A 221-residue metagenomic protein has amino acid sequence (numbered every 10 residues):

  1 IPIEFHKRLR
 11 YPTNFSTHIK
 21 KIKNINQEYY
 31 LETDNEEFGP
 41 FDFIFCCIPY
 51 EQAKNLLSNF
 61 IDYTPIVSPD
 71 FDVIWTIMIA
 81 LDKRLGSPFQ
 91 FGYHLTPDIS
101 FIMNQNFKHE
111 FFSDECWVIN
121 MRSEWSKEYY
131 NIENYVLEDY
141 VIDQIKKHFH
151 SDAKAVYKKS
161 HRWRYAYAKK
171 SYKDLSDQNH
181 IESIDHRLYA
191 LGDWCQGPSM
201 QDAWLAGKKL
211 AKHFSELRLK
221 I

Functional and structural regions predicted by a protein language model:
I1-E28, E32-D34, G39: Helical element adjacent to the flavin cofactor pocket in flavoenzyme catalytic cores
F5, F45-C47, I79, I119 (+2 more regions): Generic structural signal for small/hydrophobic residues in well-ordered secondary structure, especially within
I19-K20, N24, T33, F45 (+3 more regions): A generic "structured core" feature
E37-Q90, S151-A153: Central helical "cap/lid" subdomain
R84-F89, K108-F111, S126: Short helix-loop capping/hinge motifs at secondary-structure junctions, enriched in acidic/polar residues
G86-F101: Short, glycine-/small-residue-rich phosphate/pyrophosphate-handling segment
F112-I221: Conserved flavin/dinucleotide-binding core of flavoenzymes
